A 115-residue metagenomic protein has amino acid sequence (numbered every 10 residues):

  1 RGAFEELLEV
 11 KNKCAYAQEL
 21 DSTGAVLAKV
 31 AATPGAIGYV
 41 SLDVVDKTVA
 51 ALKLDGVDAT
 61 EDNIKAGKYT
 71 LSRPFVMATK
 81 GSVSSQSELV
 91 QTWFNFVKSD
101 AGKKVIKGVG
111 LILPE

Functional and structural regions predicted by a protein language model:
R1-E115: Exported/periplasmic ABC-transporter solute-binding proteins
